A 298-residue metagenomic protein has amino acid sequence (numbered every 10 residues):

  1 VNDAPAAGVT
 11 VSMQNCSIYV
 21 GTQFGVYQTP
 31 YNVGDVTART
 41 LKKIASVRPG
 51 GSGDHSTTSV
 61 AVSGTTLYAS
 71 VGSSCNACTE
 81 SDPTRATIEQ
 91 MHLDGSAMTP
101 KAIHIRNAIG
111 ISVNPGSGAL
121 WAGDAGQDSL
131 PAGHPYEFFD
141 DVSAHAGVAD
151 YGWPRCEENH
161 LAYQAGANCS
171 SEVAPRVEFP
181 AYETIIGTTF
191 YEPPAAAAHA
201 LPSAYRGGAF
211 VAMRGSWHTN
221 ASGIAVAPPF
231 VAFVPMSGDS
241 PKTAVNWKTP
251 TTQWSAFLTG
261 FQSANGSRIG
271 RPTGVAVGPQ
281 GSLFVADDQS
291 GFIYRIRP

Functional and structural regions predicted by a protein language model:
V1-A4, I44-S52, P100-H104, V177-P180 (+1 more regions): Surface loop/turn motifs at the tips and blade-to-blade linkers of beta-strand repeat domains
A4-A7, S12-C16, V20-S63, S70-S73 (+1 more regions): Asp-box/WD-like beta-propeller blade repeats and closely related beta-sheet repeat scaffolds
A7, C16, F24, R106-I109 (+2 more regions): Glycine-centered loop/turn positions within well-structured domains that cap or flank conserved ligand/cofactor-binding
V9-V11, V60, A108-I111, T188 (+1 more regions): Hydrophobic core register within WD40 beta-propeller blades
S17-V20, L67-A69, L120-A122, A209-V211 (+1 more regions): Hydrophobic beta-strand segments that make up the repeating blades of beta-propeller and related beta-repeat
Y27, S73-N76, A86, M91-S96 (+5 more regions): Beta-propeller domain segments
D35, G64-T65, M91-D94, R295-P298: Flexible "stalk/tail and boundary" regions
G274-P298: Blade-level signature of beta-propeller repeat domains, shared across WD40, Kelch, NHL, RCC1 and BNR/Asp-box propellers
